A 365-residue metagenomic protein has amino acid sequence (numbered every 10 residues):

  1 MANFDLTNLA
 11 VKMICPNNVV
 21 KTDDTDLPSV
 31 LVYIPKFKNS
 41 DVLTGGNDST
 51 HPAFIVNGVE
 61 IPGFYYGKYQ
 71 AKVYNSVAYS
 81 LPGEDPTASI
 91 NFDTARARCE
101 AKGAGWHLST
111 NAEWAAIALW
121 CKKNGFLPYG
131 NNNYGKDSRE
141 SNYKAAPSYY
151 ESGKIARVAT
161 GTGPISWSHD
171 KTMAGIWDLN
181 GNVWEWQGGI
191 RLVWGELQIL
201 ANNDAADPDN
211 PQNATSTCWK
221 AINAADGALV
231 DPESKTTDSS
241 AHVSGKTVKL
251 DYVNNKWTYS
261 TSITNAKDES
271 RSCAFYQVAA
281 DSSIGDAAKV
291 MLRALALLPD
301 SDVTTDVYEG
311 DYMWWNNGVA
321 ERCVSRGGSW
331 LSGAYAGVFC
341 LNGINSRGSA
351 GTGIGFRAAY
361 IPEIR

Functional and structural regions predicted by a protein language model:
M1-F4, R139-R157, T162-S166, D170-L179 (+2 more regions): C-terminal, surface-exposed recognition/capping segments
M1-N18: Charged, compositionally biased non-catalytic regions
K21-G105, W194-I263, R322, G355: Extracellular adhesion/carbohydrate-recognition regions
S49-L179, V183, P208, N223 (+3 more regions): Short aromatic-cysteine micro-motif
E113-A116, I190-W194: Amphipathic alpha-helical scaffolding segments
K122-L127, R191, L200-N202: Short secondary-structure boundary/capping segments
